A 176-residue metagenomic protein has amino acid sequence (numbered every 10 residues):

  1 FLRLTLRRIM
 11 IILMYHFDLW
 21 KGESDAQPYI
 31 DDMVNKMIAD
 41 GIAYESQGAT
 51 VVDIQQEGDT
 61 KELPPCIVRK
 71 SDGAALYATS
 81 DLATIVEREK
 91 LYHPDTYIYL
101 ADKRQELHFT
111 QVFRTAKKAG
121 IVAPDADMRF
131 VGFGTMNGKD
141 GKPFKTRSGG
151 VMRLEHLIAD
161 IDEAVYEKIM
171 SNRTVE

Functional and structural regions predicted by a protein language model:
F1-E176: Alpha-helical recognition segments enriched in aromatics with Gly/Pro capping that present substrate-recognition
